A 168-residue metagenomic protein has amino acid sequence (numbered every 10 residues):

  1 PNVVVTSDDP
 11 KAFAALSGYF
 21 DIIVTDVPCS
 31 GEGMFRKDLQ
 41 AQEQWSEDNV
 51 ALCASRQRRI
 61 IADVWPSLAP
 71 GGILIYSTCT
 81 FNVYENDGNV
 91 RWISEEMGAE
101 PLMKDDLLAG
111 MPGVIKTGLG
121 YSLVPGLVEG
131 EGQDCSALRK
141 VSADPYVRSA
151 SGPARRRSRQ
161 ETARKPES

Functional and structural regions predicted by a protein language model:
P1-G18, T25: S-adenosyl-L-methionine
D21-A62, C79-N86: Mobile active-site "lid"/loop adjacent to the S-adenosyl-L-methionine
I23, G72, I93, S136: Residue-level signal for inorganic ion chemistry
D48, R56, D87-A109: Conserved Class I S-adenosyl-L-methionine
L68-P70: Helix-to-beta-strand junctions that scaffold the AdoMet/dcAdoMet cofactor pocket in Class I SAM-dependent enzymes
I73-T78: Conserved beta-strand signature within the Rossmann-like core of class I S-adenosyl-L-methionine
P101-E129: Class I S-adenosyl-L-methionine
E131-D134, V141-S168: Polybasic, low-complexity RNA-engagement segments
